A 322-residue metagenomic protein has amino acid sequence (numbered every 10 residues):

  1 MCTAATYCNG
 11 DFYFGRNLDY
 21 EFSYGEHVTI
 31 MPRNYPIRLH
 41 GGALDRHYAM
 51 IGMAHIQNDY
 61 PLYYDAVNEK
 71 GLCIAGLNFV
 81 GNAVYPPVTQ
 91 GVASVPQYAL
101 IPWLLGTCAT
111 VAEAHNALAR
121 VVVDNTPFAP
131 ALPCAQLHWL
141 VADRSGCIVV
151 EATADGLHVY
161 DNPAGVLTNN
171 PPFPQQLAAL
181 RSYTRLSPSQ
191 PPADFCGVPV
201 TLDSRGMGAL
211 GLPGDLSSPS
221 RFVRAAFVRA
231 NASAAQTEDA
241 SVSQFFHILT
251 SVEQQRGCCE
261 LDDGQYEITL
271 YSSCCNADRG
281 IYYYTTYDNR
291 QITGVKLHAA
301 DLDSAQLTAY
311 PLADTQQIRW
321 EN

Functional and structural regions predicted by a protein language model:
M1-A93, N125, A309-P311, Q317 (+1 more regions): A contiguous strand-loop segment
M1-Y13, T126-A129, C134-A135, R144 (+1 more regions): C-terminus-biased signal that marks the final domain/tail of proteins
C8-D11, N68-K70, A142-G146, E151-G156 (+2 more regions): Short acidic-glycine loop/turn motifs at beta-strand connectors
G15, A75-G76, E151, Y160 (+1 more regions): Beta-strand residues in well-ordered beta-sheet regions across diverse protein folds
Y20-S23, V80-N82, D155-H158, G165 (+1 more regions): Short, surface-exposed beta-strand-loop junctions and turns on beta-sheet-rich folds
G91-P127, E238-F246: Proteins synthesized as precursors that undergo proteolytic processing into mature forms
R120-H158: Catalytic cofactor-binding cores of redox enzymes
